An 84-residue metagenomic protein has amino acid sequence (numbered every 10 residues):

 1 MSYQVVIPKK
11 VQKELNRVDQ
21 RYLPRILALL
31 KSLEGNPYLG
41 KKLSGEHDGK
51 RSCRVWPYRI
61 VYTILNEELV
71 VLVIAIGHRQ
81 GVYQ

Functional and structural regions predicted by a protein language model:
S2-V6, K10-K13, R17-L27, S32 (+1 more regions): Enriched for short, Lys/Arg-rich terminal
L30-C53: A short, surface-exposed loop/turn module that caps and links secondary-structure elements
